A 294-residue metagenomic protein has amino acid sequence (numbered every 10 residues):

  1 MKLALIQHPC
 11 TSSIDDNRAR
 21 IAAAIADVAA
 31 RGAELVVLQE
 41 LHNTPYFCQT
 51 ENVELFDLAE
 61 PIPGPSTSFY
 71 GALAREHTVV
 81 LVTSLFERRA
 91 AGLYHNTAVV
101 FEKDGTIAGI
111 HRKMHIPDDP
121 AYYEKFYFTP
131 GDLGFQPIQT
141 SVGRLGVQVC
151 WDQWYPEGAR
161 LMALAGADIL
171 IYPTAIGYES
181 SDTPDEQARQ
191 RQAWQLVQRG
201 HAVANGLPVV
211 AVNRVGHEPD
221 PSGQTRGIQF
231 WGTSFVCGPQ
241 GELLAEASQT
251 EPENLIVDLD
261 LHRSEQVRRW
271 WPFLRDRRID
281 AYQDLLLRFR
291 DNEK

Functional and structural regions predicted by a protein language model:
M1-A4: Extreme N-terminal starter segment of soluble prokaryotic enzymes
I14, A23-K103, I110, I176-L207: Cys-nucleophile CN-hydrolase/nitrilase-fold catalytic domain and related Cys-dependent amidase chemistry that acts on
D16-I25, Y155-R160: Short, acidic/polar
E51, V99, I110-P117, F235 (+1 more regions): Short beta->alpha transition motifs characteristic of CBS
A59-V82, C150-N254: CN hydrolase (nitrilase-like) catalytic-core segments centered on the catalytic cysteine and neighboring Lys/Glu
E60-I62, R89-L196, G200, W270-W271: Active-site catalytic loop in hydrolytic enzyme cores
T83-L85, T97-V100, Q136, S234-V236 (+1 more regions): Short beta-strand scaffold segments in enzyme catalytic cores
S264-K294: A conserved C-terminal secondary-structure "cap"
